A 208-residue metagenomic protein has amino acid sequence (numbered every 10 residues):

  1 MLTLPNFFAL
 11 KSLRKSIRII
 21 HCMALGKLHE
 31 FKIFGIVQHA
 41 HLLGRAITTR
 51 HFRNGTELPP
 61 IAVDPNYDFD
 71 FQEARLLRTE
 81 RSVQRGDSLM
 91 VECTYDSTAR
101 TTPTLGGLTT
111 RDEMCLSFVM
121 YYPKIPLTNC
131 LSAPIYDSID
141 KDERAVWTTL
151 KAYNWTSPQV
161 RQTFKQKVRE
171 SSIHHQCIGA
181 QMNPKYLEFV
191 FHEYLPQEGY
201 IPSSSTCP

Functional and structural regions predicted by a protein language model:
M1-P208: Beta-strand-centric surfaces of beta-sandwich/beta-rich domains
